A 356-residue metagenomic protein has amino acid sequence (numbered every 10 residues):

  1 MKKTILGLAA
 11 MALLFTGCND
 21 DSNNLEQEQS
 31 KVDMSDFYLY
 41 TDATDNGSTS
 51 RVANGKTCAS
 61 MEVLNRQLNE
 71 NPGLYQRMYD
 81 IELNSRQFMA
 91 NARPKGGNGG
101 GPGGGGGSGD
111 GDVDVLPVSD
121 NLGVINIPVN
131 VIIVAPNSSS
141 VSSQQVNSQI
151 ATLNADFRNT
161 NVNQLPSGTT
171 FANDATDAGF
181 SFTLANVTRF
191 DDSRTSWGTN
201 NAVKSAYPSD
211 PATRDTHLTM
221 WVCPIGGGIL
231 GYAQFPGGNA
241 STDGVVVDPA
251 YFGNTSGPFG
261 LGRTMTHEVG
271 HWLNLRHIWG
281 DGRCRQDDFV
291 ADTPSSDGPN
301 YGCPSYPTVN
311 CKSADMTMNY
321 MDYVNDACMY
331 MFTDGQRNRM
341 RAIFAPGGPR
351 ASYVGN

Functional and structural regions predicted by a protein language model:
K2-L8: Sec-dependent signal peptide recognition, specifically the positively charged N-region followed immediately by
L14-G17: C-terminal motif of bacterial Sec signal peptides marking the signal peptidase cleavage site
N19-S22: Bacterial signal peptide processing site
Q29-R214, A345: Propeptide-to-catalytic entry region of secreted or membrane-anchored zinc metalloproteases
N137-V141, S256-G260, V324-M331: Active-site rim elements
S142-Q149, L261-M265, Q336-R339, P349: Stable alpha-helical elements in mature extracytoplasmic
S148-G302: Metzincin-family zinc-dependent endopeptidase catalytic domain
C284-N356: Replace "(M1/M4/M9/M12/WLM)" with "(e.g., M1/M4/M8/M9/M12/M26/WLM)" and add "not limited to" to clarify scope
